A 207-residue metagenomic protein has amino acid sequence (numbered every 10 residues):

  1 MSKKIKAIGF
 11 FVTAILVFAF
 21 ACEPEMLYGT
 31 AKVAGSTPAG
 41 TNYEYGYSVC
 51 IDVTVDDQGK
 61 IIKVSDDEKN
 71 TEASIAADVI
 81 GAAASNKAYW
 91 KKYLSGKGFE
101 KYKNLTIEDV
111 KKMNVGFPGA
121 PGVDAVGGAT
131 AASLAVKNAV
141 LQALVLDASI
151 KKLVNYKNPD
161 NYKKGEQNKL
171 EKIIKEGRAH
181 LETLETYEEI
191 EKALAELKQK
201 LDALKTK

Functional and structural regions predicted by a protein language model:
S2-G9: Bacterial N-terminal signal peptides that target proteins for export
F10-A19: Bacterial N-terminal signal peptides
A19-M26: Bacterial Sec-dependent signal peptides at the C-terminal "C-region" and cleavage site
M26-K151: Active-site- and interface-proximal helix/loop "cap" or "latch" segments in soluble metabolic and energy-transducing
S149-K207: Beta-rich interaction/scaffold domains
